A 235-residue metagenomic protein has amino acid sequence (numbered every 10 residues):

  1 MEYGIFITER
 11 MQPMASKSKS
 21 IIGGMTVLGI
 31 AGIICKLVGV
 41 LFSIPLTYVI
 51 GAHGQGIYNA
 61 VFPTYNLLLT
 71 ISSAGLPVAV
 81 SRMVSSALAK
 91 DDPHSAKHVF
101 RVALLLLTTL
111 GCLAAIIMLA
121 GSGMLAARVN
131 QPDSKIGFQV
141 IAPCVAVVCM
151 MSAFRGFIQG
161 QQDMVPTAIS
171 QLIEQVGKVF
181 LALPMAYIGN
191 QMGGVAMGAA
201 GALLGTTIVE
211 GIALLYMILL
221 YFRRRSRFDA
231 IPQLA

Functional and structural regions predicted by a protein language model:
M1-V38, H94, H98, A235: N-terminal membrane topogenesis motif
E2-K17, V195-L203, I218-A235: Interhelical loop/hinge segments that connect adjacent transmembrane helices in multipass membrane
S20-V78, A115, L119, C144-V145: Signature of the first transmembrane helix
A74-A89: Helix-loop junctions and terminal segments of transmembrane helices in multi-pass membrane transport/translocation
L113-K135: Short membrane-interface helical motifs at transmembrane helix boundaries in multi-pass membrane transporters
Q131-F154: Alpha-helical transmembrane segments of multi-pass membrane proteins
V148-S170: Membrane-interface junctions at transmembrane-helix termini in multi-pass inner-membrane proteins
S170-P184, G193-S226: Hydrophobic alpha-helical transmembrane segments
